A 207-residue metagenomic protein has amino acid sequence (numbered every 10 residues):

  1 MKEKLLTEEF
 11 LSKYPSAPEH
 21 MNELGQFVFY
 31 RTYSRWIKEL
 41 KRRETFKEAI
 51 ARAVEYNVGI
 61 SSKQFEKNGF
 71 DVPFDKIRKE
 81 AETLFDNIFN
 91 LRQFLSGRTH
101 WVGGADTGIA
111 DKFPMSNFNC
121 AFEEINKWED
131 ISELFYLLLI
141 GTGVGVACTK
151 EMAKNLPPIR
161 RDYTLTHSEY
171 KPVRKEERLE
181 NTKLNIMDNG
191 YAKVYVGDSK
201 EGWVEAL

Functional and structural regions predicted by a protein language model:
M1-A206: Extended catalytic cores of very large enzyme megasubunits
